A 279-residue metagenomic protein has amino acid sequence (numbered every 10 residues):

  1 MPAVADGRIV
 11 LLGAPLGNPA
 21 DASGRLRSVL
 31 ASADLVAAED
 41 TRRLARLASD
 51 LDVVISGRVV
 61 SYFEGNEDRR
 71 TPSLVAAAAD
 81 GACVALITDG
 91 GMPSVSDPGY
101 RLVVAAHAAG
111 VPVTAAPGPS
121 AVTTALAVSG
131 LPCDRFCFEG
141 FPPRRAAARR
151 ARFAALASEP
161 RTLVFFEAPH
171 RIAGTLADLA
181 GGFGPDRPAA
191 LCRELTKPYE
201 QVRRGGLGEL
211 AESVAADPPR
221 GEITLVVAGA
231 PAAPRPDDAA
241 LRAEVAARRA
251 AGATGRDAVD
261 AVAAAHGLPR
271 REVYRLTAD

Functional and structural regions predicted by a protein language model:
M1-E64: Glycine-rich, flexible N-terminal cofactor/catalytic loop recognition
M1-P2, D6, A82-C83, T162 (+1 more regions): A contiguous loop/helix-start segment that scaffolds small-molecule binding in enzyme catalytic cores
R8-L12, D80-T88, F136, R161-F165 (+1 more regions): Generic beta-sheet signal
L30-V36, G110-T114, T162-L163: Short active-site oxyanion
A38, V113-G118, F165, L191: General beta-strand structural signal in soluble alpha/beta enzymes
V60-R69, P142-A146: Conserved helicase motor
S94-A109, L176, A180: Short Gly/Thr/Asp-enriched flexible loops that form oxyanion-binding sites at enzyme active sites
Y100-E159: Class I SAM-dependent methyltransferase SAM-binding "motif I" and its flanking Rossmann-like core
